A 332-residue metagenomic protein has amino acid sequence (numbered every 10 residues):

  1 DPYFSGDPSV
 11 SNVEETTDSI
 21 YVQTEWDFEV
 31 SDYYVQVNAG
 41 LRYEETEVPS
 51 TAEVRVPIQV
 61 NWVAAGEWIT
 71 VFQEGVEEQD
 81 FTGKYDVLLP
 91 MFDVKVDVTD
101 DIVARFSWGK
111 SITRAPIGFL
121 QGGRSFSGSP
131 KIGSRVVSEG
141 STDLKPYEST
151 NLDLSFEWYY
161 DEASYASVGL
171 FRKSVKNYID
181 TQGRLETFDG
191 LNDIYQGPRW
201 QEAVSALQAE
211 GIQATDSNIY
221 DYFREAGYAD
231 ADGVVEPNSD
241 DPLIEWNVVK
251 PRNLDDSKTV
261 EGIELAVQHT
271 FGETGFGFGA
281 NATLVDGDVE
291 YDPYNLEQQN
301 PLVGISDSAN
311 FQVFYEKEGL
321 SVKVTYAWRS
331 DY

Functional and structural regions predicted by a protein language model:
D1, G169, K176-T181: Outer-membrane beta-barrel proteins and related beta-barrel translocases across Gram-negative bacteria
D1-D101, A115, F119, S125 (+2 more regions): Signature of Gram-negative outer-membrane beta-barrel scaffolds
V13, G83, I112-V175, Y195-Q208 (+3 more regions): Outer-membrane beta-barrel signature, preferentially recognizing the C-terminal barrel domain of Gram-negative
D18-F28, V35-Y43, P90-V98, I102-K110 (+6 more regions): Membrane-embedded beta-strands that build the outer-membrane beta-barrel scaffold
E44-S50, V103, I112-P116, V175-N177 (+2 more regions): Flexible loop/turn segments at secondary-structure boundaries
P49-V56, I117-G123, P130-I132, I179-L185 (+3 more regions): Outer-membrane beta-barrel translocator domains and adjoining extracellular loop/strand segments of Gram-negative
E53-V56, W68-E74, S125-S127, R135-E139 (+3 more regions): Short C-terminal domain-edge/linker segments immediately following a structured domain
R172-S174, G190-Y332: Gram-negative outer-membrane beta-barrel transporters
